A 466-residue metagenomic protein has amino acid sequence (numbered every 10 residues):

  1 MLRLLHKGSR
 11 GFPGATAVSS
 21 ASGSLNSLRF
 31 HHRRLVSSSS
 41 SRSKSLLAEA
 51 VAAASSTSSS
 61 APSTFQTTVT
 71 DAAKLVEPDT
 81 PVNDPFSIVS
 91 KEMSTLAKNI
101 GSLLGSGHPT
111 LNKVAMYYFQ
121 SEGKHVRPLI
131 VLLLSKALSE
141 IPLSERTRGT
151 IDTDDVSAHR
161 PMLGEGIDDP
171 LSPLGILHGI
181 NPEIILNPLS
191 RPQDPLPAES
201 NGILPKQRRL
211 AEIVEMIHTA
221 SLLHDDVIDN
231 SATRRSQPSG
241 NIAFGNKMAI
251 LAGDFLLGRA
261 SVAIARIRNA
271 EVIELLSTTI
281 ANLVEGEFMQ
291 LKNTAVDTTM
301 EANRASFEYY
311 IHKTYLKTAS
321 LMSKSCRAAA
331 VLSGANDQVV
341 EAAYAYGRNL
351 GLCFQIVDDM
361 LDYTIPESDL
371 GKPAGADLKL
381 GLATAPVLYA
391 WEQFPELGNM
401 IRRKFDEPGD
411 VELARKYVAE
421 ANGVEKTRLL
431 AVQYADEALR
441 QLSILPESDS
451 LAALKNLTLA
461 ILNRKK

Functional and structural regions predicted by a protein language model:
L2-K466: All-alpha prenyltransferase/terpene-synthase fold signal
